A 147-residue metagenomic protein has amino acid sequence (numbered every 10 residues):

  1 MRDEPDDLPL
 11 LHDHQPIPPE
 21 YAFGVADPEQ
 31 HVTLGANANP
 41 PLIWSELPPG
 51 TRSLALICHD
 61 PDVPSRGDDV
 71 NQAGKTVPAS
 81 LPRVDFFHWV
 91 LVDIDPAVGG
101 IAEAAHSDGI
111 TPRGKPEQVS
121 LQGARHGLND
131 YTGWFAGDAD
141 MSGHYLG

Functional and structural regions predicted by a protein language model:
M1-G147: N-terminus-centered regions that define maturation/targeting leaders and the start of the first functional domain
